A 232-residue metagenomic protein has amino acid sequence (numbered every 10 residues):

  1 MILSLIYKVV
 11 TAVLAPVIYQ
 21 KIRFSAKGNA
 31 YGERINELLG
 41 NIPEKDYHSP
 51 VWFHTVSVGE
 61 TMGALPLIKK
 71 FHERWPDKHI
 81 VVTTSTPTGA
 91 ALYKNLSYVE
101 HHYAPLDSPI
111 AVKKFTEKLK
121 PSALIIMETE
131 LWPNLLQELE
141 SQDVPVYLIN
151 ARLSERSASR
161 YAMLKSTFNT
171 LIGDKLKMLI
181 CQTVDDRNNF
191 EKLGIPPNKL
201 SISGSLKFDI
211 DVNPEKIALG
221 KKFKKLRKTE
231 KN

Functional and structural regions predicted by a protein language model:
M1-I2, L164: Absolute protein N-terminus
I2-L5, V9, Y31, Q182 (+1 more regions): Alpha-helical structural motif
L3-K21: Membrane-interacting alpha-helical segments
Y19-I22, A26-G40, E44-E215: Active-site and donor-binding regions of nucleotide-sugar-utilizing enzymes
F208-I210, I217-L219, F223-L226: Inter-lobe coupling/hinge segments of SF2-like helicase ATPases
R227-N232: Short, intrinsically disordered, charge-balanced linker/junction segments flanking boundaries in proteins
